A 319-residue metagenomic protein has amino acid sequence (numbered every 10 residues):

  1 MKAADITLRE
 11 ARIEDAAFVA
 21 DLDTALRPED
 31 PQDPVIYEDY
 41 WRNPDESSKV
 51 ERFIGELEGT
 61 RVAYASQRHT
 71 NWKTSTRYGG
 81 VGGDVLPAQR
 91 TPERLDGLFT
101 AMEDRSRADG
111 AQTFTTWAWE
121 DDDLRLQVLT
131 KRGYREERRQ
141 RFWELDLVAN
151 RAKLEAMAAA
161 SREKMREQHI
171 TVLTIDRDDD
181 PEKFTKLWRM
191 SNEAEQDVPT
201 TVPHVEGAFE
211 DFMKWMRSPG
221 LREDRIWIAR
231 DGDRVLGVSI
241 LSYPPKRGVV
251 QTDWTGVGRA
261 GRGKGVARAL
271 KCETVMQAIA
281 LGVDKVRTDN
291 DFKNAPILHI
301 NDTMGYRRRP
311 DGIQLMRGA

Functional and structural regions predicted by a protein language model:
M1-K2, L86-D179, I313-R317: Acyl-donor-binding surface of acyltransferase catalytic domains
M1-Y40, A160-E206: Short amphipathic alpha-helix that is part of the acyltransferase structural core
T7, K49-E51, E223-R225: Short loop/turn microsegments at loop-to-beta-strand junctions
I13-A16, D23-D121, R230-G258, G318: Conserved donor-binding loop and adjoining core beta-sheet/short helix segment in diverse acyl/aminoacyl transferases
N43-S47, R217-R222: Short loop/turn motifs at secondary-structure junctions and domain boundaries
T91-D104, V257, G263-M276, H299 (+1 more regions): Conserved acetyl-CoA-binding loop-helix of GNAT-fold acetyltransferases
R132-L154, R225, T252, M276-A319: Active-site/acyl-donor-binding loops of N-acyltransferases
L236-V257, R262-Q277, L281-R287: Extended hydrophobic/aromatic segments used for targeting, binding, or gating
